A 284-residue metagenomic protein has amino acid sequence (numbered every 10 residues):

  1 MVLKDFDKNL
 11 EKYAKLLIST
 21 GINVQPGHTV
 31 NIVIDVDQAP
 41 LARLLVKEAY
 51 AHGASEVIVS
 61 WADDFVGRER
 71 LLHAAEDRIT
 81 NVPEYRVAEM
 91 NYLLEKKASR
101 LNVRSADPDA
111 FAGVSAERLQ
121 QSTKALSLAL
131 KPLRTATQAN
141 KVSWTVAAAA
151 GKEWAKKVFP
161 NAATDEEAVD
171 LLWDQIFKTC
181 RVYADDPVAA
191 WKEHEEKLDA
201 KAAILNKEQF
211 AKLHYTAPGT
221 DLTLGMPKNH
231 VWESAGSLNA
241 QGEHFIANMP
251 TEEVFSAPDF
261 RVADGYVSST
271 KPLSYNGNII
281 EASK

Functional and structural regions predicted by a protein language model:
M1-D264: Active-site bordering "gate/hinge" segments that shape substrate access to catalytic or cofactor-binding pockets
P258-K284: Long, well-ordered mid-to-C-terminal structural blocks that present hydrophobic/aromatic surfaces
